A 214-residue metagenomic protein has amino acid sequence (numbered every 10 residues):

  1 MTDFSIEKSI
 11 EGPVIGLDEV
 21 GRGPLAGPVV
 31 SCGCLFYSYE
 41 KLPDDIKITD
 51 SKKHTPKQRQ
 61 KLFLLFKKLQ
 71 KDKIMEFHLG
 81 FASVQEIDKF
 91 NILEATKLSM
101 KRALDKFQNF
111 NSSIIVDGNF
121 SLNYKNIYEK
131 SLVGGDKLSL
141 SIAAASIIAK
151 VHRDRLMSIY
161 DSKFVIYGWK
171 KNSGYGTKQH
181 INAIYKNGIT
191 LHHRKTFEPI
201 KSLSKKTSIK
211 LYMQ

Functional and structural regions predicted by a protein language model:
M1-Q214: RNase H-like, Mg2+-dependent phosphodiesterase core, and more generally RNA phosphate-backbone-engaging helix-loop
